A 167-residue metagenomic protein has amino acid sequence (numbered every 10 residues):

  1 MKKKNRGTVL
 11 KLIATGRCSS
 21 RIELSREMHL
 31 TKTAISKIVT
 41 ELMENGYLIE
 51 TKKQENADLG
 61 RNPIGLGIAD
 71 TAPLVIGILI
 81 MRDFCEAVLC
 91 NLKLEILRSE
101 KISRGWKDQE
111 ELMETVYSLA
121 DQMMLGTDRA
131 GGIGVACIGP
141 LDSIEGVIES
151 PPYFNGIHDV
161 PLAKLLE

Functional and structural regions predicted by a protein language model:
M1-N5, S20, T51-A72: Short, cationic-aromatic polyanion-contact patches
M1-R26: Extreme N-terminal segment that seeds HTH/winged-HTH DNA-binding domains in transcriptional regulators
T15-G16, K93, F154: Short helix-capping/turn signature of helix-turn-helix
R17-E50: N-terminal helix-turn-helix
N62-R98: Gly/Thr-rich phosphate-binding beta-strand-loop-beta motif of the actin/hexokinase/Hsp70
I96-E167: Glycine-rich phosphate-binding loop and adjoining helix at the ATP-binding site of ATP-dependent phosphoryl-transfer
